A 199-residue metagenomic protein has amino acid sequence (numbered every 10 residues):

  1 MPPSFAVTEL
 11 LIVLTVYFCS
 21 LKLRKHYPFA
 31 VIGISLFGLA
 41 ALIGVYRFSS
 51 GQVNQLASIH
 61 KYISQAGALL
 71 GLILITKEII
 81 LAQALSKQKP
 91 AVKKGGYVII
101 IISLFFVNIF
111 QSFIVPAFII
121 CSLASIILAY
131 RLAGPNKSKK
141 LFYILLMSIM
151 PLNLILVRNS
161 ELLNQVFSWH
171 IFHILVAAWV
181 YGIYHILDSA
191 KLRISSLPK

Functional and structural regions predicted by a protein language model:
M1-S58, R193, L197: N-terminal topogenic module of multi-pass integral membrane proteins
V7, L11-T15, I32-Y46, L70-I73 (+4 more regions): Lipid-exposed faces of alpha-helical membrane segments in multi-pass integral membrane proteins
T8-C19, A66-I80, C121-L128, I174-K191: Hydrophobic cores of alpha-helical transmembrane segments in multi-pass inner/ER membrane proteins, independent
R24-F37, A84-G96, N136-L146, L192-K199: Membrane-interfacial loop-to-transmembrane alpha-helix junctions, especially the N-terminal start
Y46-V53, S103-S112, L154-N164: Juxtamembrane "helix-exit" motif on the non-cytosolic side of transmembrane helices
V53-S64, I114-S122, N164-L175: Non-cytosolic membrane-interface motifs at loop->transmembrane helix junctions
K61-L132: Membrane-proximal helix-loop-helix units in multi-pass membrane proteins
R131, N136-K199: C-terminal transmembrane-bundle signature of multipass membrane proteins, characterized by strong activation on
